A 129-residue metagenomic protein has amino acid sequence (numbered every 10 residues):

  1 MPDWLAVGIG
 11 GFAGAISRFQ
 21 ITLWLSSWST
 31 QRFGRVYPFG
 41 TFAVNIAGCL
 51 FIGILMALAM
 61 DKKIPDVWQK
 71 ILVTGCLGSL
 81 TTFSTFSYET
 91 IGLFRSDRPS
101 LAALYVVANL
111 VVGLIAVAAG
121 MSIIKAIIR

Functional and structural regions predicted by a protein language model:
M1-R129: Membrane-interface helix-loop junctions in multi-pass transporters/channels
